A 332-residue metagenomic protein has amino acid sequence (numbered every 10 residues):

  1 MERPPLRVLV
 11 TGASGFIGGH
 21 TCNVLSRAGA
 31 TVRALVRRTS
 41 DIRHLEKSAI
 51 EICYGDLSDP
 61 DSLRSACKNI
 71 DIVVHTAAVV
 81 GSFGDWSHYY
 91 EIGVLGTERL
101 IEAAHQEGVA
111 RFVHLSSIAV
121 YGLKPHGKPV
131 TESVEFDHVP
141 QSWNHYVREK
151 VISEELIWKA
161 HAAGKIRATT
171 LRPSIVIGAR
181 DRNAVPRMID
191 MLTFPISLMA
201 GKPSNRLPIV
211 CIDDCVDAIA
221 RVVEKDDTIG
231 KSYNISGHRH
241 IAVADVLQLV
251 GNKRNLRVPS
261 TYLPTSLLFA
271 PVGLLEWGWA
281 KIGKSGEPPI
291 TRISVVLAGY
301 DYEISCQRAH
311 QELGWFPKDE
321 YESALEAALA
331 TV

Functional and structural regions predicted by a protein language model:
L6-A28: N-terminal Rossmann NAD(P)H-binding glycine-rich loop of SDR-like oxidoreductase domains
S40-E46, I50-L95, A103: NAD(P)H-binding glycine-rich loop region in Rossmannoid oxidoreductase-like domains and their noncatalytic homologs
R99-Y146: Conserved Rossmann-fold NAD(P)-dependent oxidoreductase catalytic core, especially the SDR/UDP-sugar
K124, H161-L207, I212, V250: NAD(P)-dependent short-chain dehydrogenase/reductase
G127-V176, S197: Catalytic helix-loop patch of NAD(P)-dependent Rossmann-fold dehydrogenases
V151, G164-I166, I177-R187, R221-Y233 (+2 more regions): Glycine/proline-rich active-site loop of Rossmann-fold NAD(P)-dependent oxidoreductases
G251-G299: Terminal hydrophobic/aromatic helix or amphipathic segment near a protein terminus
I304-V332: Amphipathic terminal alpha-helices
